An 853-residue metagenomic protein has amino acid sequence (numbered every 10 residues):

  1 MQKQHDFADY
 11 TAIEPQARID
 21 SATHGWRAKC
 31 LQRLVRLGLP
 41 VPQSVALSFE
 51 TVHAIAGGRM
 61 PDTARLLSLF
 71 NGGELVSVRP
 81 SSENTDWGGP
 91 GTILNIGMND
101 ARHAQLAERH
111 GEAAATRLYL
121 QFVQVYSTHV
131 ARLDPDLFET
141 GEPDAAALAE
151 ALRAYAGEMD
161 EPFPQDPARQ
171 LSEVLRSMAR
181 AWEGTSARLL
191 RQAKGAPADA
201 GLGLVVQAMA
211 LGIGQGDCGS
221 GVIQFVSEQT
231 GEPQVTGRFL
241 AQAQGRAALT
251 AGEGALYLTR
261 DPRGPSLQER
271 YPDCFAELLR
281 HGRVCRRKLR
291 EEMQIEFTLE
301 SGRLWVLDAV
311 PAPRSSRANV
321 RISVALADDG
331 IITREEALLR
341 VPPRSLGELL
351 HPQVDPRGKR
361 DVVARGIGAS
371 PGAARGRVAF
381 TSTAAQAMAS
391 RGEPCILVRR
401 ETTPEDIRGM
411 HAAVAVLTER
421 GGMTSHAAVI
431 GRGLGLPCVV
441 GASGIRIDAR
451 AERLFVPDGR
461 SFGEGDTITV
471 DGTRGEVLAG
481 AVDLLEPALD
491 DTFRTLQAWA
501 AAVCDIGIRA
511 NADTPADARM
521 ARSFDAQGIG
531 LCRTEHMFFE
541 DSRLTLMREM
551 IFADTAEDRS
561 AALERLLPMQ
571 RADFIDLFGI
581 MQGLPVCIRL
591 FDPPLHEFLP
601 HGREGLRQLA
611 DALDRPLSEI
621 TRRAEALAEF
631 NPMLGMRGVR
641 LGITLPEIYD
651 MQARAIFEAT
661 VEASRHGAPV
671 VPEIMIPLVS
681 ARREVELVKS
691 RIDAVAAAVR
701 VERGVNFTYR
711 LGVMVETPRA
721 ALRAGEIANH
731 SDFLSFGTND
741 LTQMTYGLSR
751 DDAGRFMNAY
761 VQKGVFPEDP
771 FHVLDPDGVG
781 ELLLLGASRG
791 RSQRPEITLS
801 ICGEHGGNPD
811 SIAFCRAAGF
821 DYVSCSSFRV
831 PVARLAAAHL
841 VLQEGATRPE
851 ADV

Functional and structural regions predicted by a protein language model:
M1-D361, T383-A389, E393-I396, T403-R408 (+11 more regions): Nucleotide/phosphate-binding sheet-loop regions of phosphoryl- and nucleotidyl-transfer enzymes
M1-Q2, A442, L782, C815: ATP-binding N-terminal substructure of ATP-dependent carboxylate-amine bond-forming enzymes
V45, E419-G421, V440-S443, C532 (+2 more regions): Short beta->alpha connector loops at strand-helix junctions that form conserved, small/polar/Pro-enriched
A193-G195, L338-M388, E393-P394, E476-R509 (+4 more regions): Long, charged amphipathic helices and adjacent flexible linkers at domain junctions
L279-C285, C438, L784-R789: Metal-dependent nuclease catalytic cores in nucleic-acid-processing enzymes, especially RNase H-like/related
R303-W305, T403-H411, A415, M423-V429 (+7 more regions): Glycine-rich phosphate/ribose-binding loops and adjacent secondary-structure elements that form binding surfaces
V398-R400, E419, G441, N511 (+2 more regions): Structural motif
L489-T492, W499-V853: Conserved alpha/beta-domain cores
